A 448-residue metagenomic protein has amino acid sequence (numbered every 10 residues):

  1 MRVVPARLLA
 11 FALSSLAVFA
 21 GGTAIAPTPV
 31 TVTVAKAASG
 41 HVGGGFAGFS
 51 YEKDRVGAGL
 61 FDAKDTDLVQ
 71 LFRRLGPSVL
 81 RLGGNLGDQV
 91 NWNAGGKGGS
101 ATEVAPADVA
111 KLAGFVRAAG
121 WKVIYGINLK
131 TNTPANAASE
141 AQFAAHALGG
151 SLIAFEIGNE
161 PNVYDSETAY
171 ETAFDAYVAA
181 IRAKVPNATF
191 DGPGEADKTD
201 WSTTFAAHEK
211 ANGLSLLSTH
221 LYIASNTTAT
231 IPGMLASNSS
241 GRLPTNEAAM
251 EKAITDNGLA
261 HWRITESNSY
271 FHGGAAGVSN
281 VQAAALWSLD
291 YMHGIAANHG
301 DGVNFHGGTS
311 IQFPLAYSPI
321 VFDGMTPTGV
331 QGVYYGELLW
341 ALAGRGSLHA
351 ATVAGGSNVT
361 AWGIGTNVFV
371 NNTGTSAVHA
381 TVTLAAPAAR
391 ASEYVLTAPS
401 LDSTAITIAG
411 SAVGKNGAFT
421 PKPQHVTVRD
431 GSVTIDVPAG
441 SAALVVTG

Functional and structural regions predicted by a protein language model:
V4-F11, S15-T199, E209-G213, E251 (+4 more regions): Non-catalytic accessory regions flanking glycosidase/transglycosidase catalytic cores in CAZymes
K53, K97-G98, L235-A236, A275-G277: A short, structure-level motif marking secondary-structure boundaries and short turns
G126, S218-L221: Glycine/proline-rich, flexible active-site/cofactor-binding loop segments that harbor closely spaced acidic
E140, E195-S218, S269-A283, F313: Substrate-binding cleft/loops of secretory-pathway carbohydrate-active enzymes
Y164-A169, H220-E247: Substrate-binding/catalytic cleft of secreted carbohydrate-active enzymes, primarily glycoside hydrolases
T228-G233, E251-A284, L315: Active-site clefts of carbohydrate-active enzymes
A236-L243, V278-A285, D323-P327: Hydrophobic alpha-helical scaffolding
L243-A248, A285-M292: Short, hydrophobic/amphipathic alpha-helical packing segments that form internal helix faces or helix-helix interfaces
